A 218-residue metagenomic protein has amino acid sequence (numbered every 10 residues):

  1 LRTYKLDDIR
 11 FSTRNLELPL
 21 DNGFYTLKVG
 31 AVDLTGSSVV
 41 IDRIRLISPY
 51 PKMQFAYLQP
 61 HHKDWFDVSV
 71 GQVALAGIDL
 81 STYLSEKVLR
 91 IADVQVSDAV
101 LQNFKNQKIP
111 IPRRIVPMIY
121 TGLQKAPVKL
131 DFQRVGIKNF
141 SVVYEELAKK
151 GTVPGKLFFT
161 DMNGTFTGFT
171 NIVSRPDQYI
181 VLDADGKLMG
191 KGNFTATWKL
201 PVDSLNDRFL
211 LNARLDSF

Functional and structural regions predicted by a protein language model:
L1-R43, L80-K87, Q95-N106, I115-L210: Elongated, acidic membrane-bridging lipid-handling scaffolds and related periplasm/extracellular "bridge/tunnel" systems
S48-Q54, I111-M118: Short, charged/polar, low-complexity loop and linker segments that flank or interrupt alpha-helical bundles
K52-W65, A74: A cross-kingdom feature marking solvent-exposed beta-strand/loop segments within repeated, beta-rich binding/scaffold
L58-P60, V100, K108-P110, A213: Short, charged/polar low-complexity linear motifs in solvent-exposed/disordered segments
A76-I78: Extracellular beta-strand ligand-recognition surfaces/modules
L215-F218: Short, proline-centered helix/strand-breaking motifs
